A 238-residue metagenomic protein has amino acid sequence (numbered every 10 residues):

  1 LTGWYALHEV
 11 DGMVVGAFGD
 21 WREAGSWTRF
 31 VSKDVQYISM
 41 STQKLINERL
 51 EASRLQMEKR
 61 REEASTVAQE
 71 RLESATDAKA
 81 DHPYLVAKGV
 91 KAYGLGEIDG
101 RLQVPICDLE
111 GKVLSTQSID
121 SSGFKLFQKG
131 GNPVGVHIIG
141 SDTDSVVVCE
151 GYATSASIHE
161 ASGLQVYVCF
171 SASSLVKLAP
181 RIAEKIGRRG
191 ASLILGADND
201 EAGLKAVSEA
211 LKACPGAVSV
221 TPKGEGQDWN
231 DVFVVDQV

Functional and structural regions predicted by a protein language model:
L1, Q103-P105, Q227-F233: Short, solvent-exposed polar/charged micro-motifs at secondary-structure junctions
L1-A80, E201-S208, K212: Non-catalytic accessory segments of DNA primases and related replication-initiation nucleases
W21-E23, C107-L109, D198: Beta-hairpin (beta-strand-turn-beta-strand) motif
S32, L85, I138-G140, A210-P215: Alpha-helix C-terminal capping segments
R54-G100, C107-L109, V113-S122: Nucleic-acid enzyme cleavage-core boundary/entry regions
E63, G100-R189: Phosphate-handling DNA/RNA-contact segment within nucleic-acid enzymes
T143-D144, Y152, A156-V238: TOPRIM fold recognition
